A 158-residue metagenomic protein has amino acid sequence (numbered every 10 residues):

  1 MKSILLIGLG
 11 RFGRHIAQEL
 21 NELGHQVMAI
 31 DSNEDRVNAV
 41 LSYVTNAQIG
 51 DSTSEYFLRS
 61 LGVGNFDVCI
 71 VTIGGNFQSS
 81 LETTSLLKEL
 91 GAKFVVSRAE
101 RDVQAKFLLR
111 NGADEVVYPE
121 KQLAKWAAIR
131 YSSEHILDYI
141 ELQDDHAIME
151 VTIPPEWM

Functional and structural regions predicted by a protein language model:
M1-M158: Cytosolic regulatory regions of ion transport systems
